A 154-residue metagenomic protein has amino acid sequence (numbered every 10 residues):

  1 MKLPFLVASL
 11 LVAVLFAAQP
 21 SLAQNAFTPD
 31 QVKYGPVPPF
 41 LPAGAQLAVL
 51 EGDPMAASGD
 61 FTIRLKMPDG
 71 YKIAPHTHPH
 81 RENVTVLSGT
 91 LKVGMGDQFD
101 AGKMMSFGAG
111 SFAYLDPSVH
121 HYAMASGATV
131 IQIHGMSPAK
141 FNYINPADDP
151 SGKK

Functional and structural regions predicted by a protein language model:
M1-F5: Positively charged n-region of N-terminal signal peptides that target proteins for export
V7-A18: Bacterial N-terminal signal peptides
P20-G59, P146-K154: A short, N-terminal "cap"/entry segment at the start of jelly-roll beta-barrel domains of the cupin/DSBH fold
N25, G102, M124-K154: Double-stranded beta-helix
M55, D97-S118: Short acidic-glycine-tyrosine-enriched beta hairpin
F61-H78, S106, D116: Conserved short histidine dyad/triad with adjacent acidic residue
P68-Y71, H78-Q98: Glycine- and acidic-residue-biased ligand/ion/polar-headgroup-sensing regions
I73-P75, V93-G94, L115, H120-S126: Short beta-strand His + acidic residue motifs that chelate non-heme Fe in jelly-roll/DSBH and cupin folds
